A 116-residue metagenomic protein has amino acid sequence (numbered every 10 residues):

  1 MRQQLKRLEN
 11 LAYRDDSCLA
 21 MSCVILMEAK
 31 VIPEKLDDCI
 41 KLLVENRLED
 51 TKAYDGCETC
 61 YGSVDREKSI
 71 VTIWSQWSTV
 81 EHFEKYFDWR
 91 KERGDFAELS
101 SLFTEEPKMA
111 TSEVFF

Functional and structural regions predicted by a protein language model:
L5-S22, K30, E58-S69, D95-F116: Glycine-rich beta-strand-turn "strand-cap" elements at beta-sheet edges
A20-I25, C39: Conserved N-terminal glycine/acidic-rich loop preference
I25-E28, W77-S78: A short alpha-helix capping/helix-coil boundary motif
K30-I40: Short, surface-exposed ligand-recognition loops at beta-strand->loop->(often short) alpha-helix junctions that present
I32-E34, S78-V80, F116: Short coil/turn motifs at secondary-structure junctions
E45, E49-E58, Q76-A110: An amphipathic, aromatic/His-enriched active-site/gating alpha helix that lines ligand/cofactor pockets
